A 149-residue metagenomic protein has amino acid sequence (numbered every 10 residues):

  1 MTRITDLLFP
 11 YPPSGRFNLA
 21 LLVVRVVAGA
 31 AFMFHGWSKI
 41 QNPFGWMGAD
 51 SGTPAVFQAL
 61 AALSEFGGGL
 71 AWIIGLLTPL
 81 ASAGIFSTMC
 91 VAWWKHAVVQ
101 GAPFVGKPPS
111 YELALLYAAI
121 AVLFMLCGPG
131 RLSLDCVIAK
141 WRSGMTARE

Functional and structural regions predicted by a protein language model:
M1-Q41, Q58-L63, G67, I73-E149: Extended, low-polarity transmembrane helix blocks
I40-Q58: Membrane-interface interhelical connector segments
